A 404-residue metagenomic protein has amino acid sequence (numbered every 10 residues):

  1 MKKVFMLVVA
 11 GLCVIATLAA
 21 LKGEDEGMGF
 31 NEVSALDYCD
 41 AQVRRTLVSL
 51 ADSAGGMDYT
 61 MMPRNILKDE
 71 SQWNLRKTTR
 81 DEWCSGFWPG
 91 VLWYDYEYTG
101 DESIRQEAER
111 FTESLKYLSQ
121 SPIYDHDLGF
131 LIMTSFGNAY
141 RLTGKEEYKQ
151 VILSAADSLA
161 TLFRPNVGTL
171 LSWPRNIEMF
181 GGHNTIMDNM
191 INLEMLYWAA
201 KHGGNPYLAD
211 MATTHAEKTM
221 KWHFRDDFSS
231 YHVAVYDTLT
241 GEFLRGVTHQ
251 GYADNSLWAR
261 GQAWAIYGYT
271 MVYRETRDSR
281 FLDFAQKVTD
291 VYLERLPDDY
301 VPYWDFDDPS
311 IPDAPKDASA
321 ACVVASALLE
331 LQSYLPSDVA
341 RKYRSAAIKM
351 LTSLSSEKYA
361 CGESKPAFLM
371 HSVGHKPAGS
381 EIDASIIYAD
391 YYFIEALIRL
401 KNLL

Functional and structural regions predicted by a protein language model:
M1-G27: Bacterial Sec-dependent N-terminal signal peptides
K22-L404: Glycan-recognition and catalytic cores of secretory/periplasmic carbohydrate-active enzymes
